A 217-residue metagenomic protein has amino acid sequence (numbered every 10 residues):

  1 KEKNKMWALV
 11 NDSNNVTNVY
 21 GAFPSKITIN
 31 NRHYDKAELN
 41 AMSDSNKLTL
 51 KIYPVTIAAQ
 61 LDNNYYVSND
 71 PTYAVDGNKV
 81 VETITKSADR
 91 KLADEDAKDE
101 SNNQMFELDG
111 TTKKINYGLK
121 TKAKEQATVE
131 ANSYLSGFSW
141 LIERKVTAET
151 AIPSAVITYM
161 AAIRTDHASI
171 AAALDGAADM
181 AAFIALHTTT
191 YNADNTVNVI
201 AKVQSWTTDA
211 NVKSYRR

Functional and structural regions predicted by a protein language model:
K5-R217: A preference for well-ordered globular domain cores that mediate specific macromolecular interactions or catalysis
